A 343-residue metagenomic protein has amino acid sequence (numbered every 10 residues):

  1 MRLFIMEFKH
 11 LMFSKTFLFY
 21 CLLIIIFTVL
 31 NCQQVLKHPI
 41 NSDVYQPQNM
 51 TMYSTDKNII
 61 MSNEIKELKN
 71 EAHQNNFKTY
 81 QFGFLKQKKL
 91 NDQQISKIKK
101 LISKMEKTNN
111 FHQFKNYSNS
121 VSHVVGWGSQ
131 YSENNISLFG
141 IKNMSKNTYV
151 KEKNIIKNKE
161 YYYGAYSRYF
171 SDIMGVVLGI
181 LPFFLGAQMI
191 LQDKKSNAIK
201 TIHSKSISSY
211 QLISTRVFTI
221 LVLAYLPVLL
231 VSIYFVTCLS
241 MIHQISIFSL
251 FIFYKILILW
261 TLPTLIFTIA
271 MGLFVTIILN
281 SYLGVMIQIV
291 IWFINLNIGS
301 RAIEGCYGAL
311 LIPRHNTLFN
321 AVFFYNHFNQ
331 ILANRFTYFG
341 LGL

Functional and structural regions predicted by a protein language model:
M1-I24: Aromatic- and glycine-rich beta-strand/loop motifs that create alpha-glucan
F17-I24, N31, F323-L343: Alpha-helical transmembrane segments of multi-pass membrane transporters/translocases
L23-N75, F82, W127-L181, S214-G284: Secretory targeting signals
Q34-K37, S281-N316: Transmembrane helix segments
S54-S132: N-terminal accessory alpha/beta regions
K99-H112, M189-I199, L262-Q288: Cytoplasmic juxtamembrane interface segments
Y149-Y161, H315-F328: Juxtamembrane membrane-water interface segments that cap and precede transmembrane helices
M174, A187-L226: Helix-loop-helix units of permease transmembrane domains in multi-pass membrane transporters, especially ABC
